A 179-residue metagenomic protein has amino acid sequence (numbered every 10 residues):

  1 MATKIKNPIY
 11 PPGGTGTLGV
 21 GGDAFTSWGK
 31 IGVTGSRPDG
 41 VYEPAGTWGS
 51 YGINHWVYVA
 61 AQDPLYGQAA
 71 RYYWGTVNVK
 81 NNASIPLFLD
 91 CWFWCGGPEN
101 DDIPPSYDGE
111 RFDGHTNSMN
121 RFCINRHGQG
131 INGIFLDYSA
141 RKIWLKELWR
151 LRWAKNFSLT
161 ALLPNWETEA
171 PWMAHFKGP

Functional and structural regions predicted by a protein language model:
M1-P179: Short, well-structured segments within or immediately adjacent to enzyme catalytic domains that line ligand-binding
